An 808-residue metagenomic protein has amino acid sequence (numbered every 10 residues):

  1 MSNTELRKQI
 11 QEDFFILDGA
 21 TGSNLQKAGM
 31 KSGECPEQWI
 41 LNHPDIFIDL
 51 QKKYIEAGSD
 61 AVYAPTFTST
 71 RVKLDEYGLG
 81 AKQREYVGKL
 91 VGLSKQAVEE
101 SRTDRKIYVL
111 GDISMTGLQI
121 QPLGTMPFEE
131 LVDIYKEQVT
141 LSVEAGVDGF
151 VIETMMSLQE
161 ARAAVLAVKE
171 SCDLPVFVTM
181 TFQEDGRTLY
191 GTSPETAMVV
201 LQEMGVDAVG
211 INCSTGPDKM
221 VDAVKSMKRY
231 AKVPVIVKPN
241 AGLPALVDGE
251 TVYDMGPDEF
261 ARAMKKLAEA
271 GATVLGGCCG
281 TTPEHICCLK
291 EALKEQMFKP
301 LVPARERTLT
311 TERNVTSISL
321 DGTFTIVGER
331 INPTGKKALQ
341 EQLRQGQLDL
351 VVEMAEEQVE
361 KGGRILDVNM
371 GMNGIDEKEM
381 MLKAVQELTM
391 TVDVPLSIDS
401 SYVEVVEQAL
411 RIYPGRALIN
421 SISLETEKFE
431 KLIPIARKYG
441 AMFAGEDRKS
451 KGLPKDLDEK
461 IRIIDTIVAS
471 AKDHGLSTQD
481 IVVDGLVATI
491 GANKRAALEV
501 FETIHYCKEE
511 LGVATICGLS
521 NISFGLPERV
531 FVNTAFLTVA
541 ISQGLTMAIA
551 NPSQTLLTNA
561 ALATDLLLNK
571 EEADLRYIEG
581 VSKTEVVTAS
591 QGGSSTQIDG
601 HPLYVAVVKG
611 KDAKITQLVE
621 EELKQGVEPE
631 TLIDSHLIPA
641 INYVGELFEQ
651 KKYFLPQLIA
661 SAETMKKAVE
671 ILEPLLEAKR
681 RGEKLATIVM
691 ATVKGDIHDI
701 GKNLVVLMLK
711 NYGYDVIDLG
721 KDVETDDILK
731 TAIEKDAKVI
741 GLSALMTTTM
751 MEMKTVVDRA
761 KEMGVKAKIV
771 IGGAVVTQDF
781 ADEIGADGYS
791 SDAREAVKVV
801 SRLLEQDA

Functional and structural regions predicted by a protein language model:
M1-A808: Domain-level signal for soluble alpha/beta catalytic cores
